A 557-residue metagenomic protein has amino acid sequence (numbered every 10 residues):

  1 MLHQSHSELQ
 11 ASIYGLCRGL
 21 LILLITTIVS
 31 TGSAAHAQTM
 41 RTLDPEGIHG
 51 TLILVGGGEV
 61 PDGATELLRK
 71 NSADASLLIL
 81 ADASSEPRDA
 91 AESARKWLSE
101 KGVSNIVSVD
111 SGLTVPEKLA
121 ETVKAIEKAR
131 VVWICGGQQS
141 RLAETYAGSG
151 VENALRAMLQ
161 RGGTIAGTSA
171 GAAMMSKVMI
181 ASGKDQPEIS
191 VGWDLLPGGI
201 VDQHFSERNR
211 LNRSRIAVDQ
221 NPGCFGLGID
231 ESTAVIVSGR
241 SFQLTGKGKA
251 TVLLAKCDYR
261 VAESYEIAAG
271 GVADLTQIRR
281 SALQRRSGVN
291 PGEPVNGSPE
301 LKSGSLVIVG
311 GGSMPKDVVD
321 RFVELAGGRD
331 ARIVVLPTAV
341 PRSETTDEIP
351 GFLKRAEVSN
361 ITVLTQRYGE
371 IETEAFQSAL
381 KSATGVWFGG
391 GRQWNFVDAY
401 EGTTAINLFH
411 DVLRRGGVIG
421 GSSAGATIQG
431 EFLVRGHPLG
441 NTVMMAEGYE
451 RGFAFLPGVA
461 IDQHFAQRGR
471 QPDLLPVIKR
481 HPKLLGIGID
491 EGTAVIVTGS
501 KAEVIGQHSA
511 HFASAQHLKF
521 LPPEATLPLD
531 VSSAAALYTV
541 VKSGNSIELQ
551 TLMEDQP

Functional and structural regions predicted by a protein language model:
M1-G15: N-terminal secretory signal peptides that target proteins for export/translocation
R18-T31: Bacterial N-terminal signal peptides
G32-A37: Boundary at the C-terminal end of the N-terminal hydrophobic targeting segment
Q38-A73, S84, R88-E92, K96-E100 (+5 more regions): C-terminal and late-domain segments of enzyme folds
L78-D82, V334-T338: Short internal beta-strands
E100-N153, R355-I406: Helical hinge/lid and interdomain linker segments adjacent to catalytic or ligand-binding clefts that mediate domain
C135, R141-N212, G389, N395-Q471: Class I SAM-dependent methyltransferase SAM-binding "motif I" and its flanking Rossmann-like core
